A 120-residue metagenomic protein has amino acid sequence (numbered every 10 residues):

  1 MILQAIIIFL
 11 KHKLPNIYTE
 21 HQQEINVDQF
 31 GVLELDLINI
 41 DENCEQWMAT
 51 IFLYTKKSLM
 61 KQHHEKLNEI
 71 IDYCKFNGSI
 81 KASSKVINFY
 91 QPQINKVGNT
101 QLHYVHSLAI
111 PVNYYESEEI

Functional and structural regions predicted by a protein language model:
M1-Y18, I25, E34-I120: Charged, amphipathic alpha-helical segments and their flanking helix caps
